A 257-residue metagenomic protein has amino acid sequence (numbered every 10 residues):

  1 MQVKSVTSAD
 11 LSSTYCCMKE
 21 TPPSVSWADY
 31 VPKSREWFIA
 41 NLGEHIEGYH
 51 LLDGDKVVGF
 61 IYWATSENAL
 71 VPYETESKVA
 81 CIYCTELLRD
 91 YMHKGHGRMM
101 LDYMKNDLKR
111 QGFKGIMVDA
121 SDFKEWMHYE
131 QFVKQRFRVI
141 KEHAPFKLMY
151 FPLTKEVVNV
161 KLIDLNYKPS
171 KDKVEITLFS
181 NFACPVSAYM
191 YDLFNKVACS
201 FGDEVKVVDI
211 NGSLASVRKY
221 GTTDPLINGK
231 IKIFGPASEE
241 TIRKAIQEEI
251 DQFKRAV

Functional and structural regions predicted by a protein language model:
M1-D53, L193-K196: Short amphipathic alpha-helix that is part of the acyltransferase structural core
H50, K56-E67, C81, E86: Conserved beta-strand in the GNAT
P72-R89: Conserved acetyl-CoA binding element of GNAT-fold acetyltransferases
L87, H93-N106: Conserved acetyl-CoA-binding loop-helix of GNAT-fold acetyltransferases
L108-D122: Conserved GNAT acetyl-CoA-binding A-motif
D119-A120, R136-Y150: Conserved catalytic-core motifs of GNAT/GCN5-like acyltransferases
I163-S200: Local sequence-structure signature of Cys/Sec-based thiol-disulfide redox active-site neighborhoods
K230-A256: Non-catalytic, surface beta->alpha helical segment in thiol-disulfide oxidoreductase systems
